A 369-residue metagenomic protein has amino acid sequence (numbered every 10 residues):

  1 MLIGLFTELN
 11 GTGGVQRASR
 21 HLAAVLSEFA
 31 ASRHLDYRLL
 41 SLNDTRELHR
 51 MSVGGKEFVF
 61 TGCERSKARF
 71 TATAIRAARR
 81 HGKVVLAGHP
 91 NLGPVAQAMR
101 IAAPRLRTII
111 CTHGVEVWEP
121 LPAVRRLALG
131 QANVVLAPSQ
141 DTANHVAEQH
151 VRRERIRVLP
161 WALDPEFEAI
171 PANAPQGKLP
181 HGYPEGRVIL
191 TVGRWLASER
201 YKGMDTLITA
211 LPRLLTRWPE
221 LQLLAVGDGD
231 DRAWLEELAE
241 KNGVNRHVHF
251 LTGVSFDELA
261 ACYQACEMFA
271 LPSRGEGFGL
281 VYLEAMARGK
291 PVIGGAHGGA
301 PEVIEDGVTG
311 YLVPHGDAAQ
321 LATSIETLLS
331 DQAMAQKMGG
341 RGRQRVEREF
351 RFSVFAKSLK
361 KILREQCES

Functional and structural regions predicted by a protein language model:
G4, G182-K202, I208-L211: Conserved donor-binding/catalytic core segment of Leloir-type glycosyltransferases
L129, G253-V254, A261-C266: Short alpha-helical donor nucleotide-sugar binding micro-motif in glycosyltransferases
D141, A162: Carbohydrate-associated surface elements
E220, Q320, T327, M334-R348 (+1 more regions): A short, well-ordered alpha-helix in the C-terminal region of glycosyltransferases
A233-V254: Nucleotide-activated donor-binding/catalytic signature segment of Leloir-type glycosyltransferases, i.e., the conserved
R274: Aromatic "clamp/platform" in nucleotide-sugar-dependent glycosyltransferases that forms part of the donor/acceptor
P291-G294, I304: Short hydrophobic beta-strand element within catalytic cores of glycosyltransferases and related nucleotide-activated
D306-G307, Y311-A318, T327-A333: Conserved acidic donor-binding segment of nucleotide-sugar-dependent glycosyltransferases
